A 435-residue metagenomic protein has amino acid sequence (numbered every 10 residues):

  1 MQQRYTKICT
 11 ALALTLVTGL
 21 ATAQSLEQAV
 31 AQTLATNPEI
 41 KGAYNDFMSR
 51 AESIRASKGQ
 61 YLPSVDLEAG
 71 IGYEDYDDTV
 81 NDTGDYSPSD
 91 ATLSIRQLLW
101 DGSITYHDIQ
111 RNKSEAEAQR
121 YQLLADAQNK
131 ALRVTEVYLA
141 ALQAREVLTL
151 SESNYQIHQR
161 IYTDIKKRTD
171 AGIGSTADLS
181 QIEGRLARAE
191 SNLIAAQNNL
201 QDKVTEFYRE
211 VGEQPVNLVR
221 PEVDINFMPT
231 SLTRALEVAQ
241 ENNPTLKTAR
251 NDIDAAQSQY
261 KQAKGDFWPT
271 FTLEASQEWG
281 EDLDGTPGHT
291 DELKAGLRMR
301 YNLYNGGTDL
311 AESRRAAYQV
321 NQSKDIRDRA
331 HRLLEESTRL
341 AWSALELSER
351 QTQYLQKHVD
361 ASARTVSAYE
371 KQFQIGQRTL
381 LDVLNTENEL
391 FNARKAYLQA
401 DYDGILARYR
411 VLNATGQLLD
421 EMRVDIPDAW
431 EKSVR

Functional and structural regions predicted by a protein language model:
M1-T10: Bacterial N-terminal signal peptides that target proteins for export
Q3, A396-R435: Acidic, low-complexity, intrinsically disordered peripheral segments
T22-G70, L98-L99, Q214-I253, N302-L303 (+2 more regions): Bacterial Sec-pathway N-terminal export signals of envelope proteins
K41, S64-Y86, R96-A125, K247 (+4 more regions): Small/polar (Gly/Ser/Thr/Ala-rich) solvent-exposed segments that form structured loops/beta-strands/short helices used
G42-S57, D126, K130-S151, R160 (+5 more regions): Amphipathic alpha-helical coiled-coil segments
P88-D90, E136, Q181, E292-K294: Transmembrane beta-barrel architecture of outer-membrane proteins
N129-E241, A341-A344, S348, E389-L390 (+1 more regions): Periplasmic alpha-helical coiled-coil/stalk elements that build and connect Gram-negative outer-membrane
